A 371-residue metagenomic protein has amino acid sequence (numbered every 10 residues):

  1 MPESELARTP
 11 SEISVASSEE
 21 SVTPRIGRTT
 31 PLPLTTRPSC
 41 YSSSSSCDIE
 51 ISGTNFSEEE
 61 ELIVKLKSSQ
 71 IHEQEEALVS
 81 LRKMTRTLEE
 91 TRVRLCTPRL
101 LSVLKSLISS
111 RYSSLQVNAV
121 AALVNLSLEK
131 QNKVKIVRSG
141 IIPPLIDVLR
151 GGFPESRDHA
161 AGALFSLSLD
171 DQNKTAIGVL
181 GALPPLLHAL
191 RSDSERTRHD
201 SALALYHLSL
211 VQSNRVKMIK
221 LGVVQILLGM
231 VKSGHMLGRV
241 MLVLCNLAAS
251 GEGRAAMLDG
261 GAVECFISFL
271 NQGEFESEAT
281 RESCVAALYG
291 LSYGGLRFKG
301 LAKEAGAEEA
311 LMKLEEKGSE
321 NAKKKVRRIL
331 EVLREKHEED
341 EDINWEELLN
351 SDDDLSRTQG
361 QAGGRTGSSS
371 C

Functional and structural regions predicted by a protein language model:
M1-T97, I343-C371: N-terminal "cap/leader" segments of large eukaryotic alpha-helical scaffolds
E61-I63, V103-K105, P144-I146, P185-L187 (+5 more regions): Buried hydrophobic core positions in alpha-solenoid tandem helical repeats
I71-R82, Y112-N125, R138-S139, R150-S166 (+8 more regions): Alpha-helical solenoid repeats of the armadillo/HEAT superfamily in eukaryotic scaffolding/adaptor proteins
L95-V148: Eukaryotic helix-linker segments that join adjacent hydrophobic helices
V134, D171, G295: Conserved catalytic-core motifs of eukaryotic protein kinase domains, centered on the activation segment
